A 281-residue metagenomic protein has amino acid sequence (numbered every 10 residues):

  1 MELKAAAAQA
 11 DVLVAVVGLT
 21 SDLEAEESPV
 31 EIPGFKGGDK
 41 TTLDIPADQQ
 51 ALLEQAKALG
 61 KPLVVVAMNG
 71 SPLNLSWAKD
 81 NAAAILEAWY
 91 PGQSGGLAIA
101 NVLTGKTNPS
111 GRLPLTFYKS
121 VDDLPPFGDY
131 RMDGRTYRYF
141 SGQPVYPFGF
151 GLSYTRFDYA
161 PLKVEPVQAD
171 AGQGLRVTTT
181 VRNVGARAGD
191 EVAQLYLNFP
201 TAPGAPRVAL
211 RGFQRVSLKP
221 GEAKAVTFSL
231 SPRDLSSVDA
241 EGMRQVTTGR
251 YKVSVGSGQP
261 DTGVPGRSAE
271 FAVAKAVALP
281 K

Functional and structural regions predicted by a protein language model:
M1-K281: C-terminal non-catalytic regions of proteins with extracellular/luminal or membrane-system context
